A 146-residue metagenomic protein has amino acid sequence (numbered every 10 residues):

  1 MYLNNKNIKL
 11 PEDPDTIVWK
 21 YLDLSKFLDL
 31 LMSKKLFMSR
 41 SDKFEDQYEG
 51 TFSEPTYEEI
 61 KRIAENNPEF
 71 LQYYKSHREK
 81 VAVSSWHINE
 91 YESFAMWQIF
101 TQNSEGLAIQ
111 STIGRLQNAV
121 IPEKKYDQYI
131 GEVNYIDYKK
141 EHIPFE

Functional and structural regions predicted by a protein language model:
M1-E146: Partner-binding and oligomerization surfaces adjacent to conserved cores of proteins that assemble macromolecular
